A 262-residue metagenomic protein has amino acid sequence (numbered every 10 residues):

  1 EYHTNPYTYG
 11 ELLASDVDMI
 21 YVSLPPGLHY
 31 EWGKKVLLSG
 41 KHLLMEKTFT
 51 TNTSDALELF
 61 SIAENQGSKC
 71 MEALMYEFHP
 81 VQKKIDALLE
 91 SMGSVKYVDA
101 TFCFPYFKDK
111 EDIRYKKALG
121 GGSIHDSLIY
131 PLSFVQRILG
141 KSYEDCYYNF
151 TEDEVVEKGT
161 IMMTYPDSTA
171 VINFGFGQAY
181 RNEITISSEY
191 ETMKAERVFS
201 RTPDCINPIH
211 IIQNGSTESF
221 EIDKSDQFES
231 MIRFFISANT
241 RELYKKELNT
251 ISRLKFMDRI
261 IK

Functional and structural regions predicted by a protein language model:
T4-L44, T48-F60: Beta-loop-alpha module in the N-terminal Rossmann-like domain of NAD(P)-dependent dehydrogenases, especially those
E11, M19, E31, E58 (+7 more regions): Alpha-helical elements of Rossmann-like donor-binding domains used by nucleotide-donor carbohydrate transfer enzymes
M19-Y21, F220, R233-K262: C-terminal helix-rich "cap/oligomerization" subdomain common to oxidoreductases
M45-E46, C70-E72, A195: Hydrophobic residues in well-ordered beta-strands that form the structural core
T50-K108: A contiguous active-site-proximal alpha/beta segment in oxidoreductase catalytic domains
K110-Y180, T185, K255: Rossmann-like dinucleotide-binding domain that binds NAD(P)(H)
T151-V156, Y165-R233, L243-E247: NAD(P)-dinucleotide binding in Rossmann-like oxidoreductases
